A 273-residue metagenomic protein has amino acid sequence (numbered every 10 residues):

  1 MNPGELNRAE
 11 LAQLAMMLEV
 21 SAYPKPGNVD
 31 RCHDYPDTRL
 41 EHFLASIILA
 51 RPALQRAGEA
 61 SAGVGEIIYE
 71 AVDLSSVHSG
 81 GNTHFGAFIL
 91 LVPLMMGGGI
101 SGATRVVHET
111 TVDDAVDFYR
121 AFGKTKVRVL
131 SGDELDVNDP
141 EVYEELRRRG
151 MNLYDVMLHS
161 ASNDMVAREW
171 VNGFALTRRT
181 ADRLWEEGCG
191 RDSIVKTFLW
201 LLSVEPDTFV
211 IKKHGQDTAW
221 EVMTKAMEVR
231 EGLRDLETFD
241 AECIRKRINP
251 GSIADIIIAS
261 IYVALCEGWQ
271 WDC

Functional and structural regions predicted by a protein language model:
M1-A62, G98-R247, A264-C273: Phosphate-rich cofactor/ligand-interacting catalytic cores and adjacent structured alpha/beta frameworks
P52-G102: Long, hydrophobic/aromatic-enriched structural stretches that serve as scaffold segments
S79-V92, K246-Y262: Conserved phosphate/anionic-ligand binding catalytic regions in large, soluble enzymes, centered on
